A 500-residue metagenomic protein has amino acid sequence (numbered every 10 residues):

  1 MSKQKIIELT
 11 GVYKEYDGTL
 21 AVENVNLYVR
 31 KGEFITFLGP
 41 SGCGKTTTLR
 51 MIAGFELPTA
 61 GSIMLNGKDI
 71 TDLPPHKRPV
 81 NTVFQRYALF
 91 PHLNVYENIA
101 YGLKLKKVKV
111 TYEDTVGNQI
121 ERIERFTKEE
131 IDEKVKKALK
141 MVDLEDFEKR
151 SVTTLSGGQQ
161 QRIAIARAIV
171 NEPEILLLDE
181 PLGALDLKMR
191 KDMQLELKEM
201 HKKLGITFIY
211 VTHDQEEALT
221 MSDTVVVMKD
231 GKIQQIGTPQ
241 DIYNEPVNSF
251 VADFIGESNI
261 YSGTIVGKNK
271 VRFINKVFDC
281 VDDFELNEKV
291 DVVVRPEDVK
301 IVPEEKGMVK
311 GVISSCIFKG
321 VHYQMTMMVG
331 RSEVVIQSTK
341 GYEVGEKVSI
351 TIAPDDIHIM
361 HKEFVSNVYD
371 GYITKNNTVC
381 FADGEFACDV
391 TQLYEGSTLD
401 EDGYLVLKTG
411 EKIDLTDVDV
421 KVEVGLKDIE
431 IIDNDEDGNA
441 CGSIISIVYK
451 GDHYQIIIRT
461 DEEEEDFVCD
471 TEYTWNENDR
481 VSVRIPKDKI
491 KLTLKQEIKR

Functional and structural regions predicted by a protein language model:
L38-P40: The feature captures the beta-strand-to-loop junction immediately N-terminal to the Walker
T46-L49, I163: ABC ATPase nucleotide-binding domain helices that frame the ATP-binding cleft
A53: Helix-to-loop junction immediately C-terminal to a conserved catalytic motif
G61-D69: Conserved ABC transporter NBD signature motif
P79-N81, Q85, L89-F250: ABC ATPase nucleotide-binding domains
K202, T207, T212-K276, D356-G384: Internal alpha/beta loop-helix hairpins
R272-S315, K340-S446, E472-R500: Glycine/charge-rich catalytic "coupling/switch" loops of P-loop NTPases
